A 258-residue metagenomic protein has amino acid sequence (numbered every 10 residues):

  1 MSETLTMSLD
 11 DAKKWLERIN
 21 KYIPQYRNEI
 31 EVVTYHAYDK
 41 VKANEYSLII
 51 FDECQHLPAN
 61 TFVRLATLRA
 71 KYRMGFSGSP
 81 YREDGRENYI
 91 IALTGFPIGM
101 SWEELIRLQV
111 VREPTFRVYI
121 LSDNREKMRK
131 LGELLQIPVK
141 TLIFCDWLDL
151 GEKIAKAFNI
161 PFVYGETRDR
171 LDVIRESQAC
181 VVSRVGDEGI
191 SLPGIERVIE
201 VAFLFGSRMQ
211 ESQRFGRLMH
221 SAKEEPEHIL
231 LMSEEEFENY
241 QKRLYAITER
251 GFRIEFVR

Functional and structural regions predicted by a protein language model:
M1-I19, D146-G151: Conserved Walker A/P-loop ATP-binding site and its immediately adjacent core in helicase/helicase-like ATPase domains
I23-L48, A59-R64: Conserved helix/coil segment N-terminal to the catalytic DExD/H
P24-V33, L142, A155-R170: Conserved RecA-like helicase motor-core motifs
Q55-Q109: Post-DEXD/H (motif II) to motif III coupling segment of the RecA-like Helicase ATP-binding lobe
P80, F205-H228: Conserved SF2 helicase motif VI
G99-L142, D146-W147: Conserved interdomain linker/interface between the two RecA-like ATPase lobes of SF2 helicase motors
E152-K153, N159-D187, Q210: Conserved helicase ATPase core of P-loop NTP-dependent helicases/translocases
I190-F203, P226-L231: A short beta-strand element within the Helicase C-terminal
